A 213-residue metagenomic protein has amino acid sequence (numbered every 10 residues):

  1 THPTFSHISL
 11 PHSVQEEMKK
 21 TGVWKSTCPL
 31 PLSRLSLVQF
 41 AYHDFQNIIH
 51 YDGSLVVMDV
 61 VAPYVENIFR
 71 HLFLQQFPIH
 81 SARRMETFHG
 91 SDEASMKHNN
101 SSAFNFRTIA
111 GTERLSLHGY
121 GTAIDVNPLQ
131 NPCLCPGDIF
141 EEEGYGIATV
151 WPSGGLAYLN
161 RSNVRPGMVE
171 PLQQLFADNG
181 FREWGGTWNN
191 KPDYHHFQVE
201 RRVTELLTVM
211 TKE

Functional and structural regions predicted by a protein language model:
T1-I48: N-terminal module-boundary/linker segments of secreted carbohydrate-active enzymes
T1-P3, H80-G90, L159-P166: A broad, low-specificity signal for short, low-complexity segments enriched in glycine/proline and polar/charged
T21-P29, G90-D92, A110-L115, E170: Intrinsically disordered, low-complexity boundary segments flanking structured domains
P29-M96: Active-site acidic/histidine clusters and adjacent loop/turn architecture that either coordinate catalytic ions
L30-L35, K97-N99, L117-G119, N190-P192: A generic structural signal for short, non-catalytic loop/turn and secondary-structure boundary residues
L37-F40, I68, L72, F104 (+3 more regions): Generic structural hydrophobic/aromatic packing signal, biased to beta-strands
P78-T122, P128-P136: Active-site-adjacent loop/helix surface patches within enzyme catalytic domains that shape the substrate-binding cleft
I109-L115, G121-E213: Catalytic cores and adjacent binding grooves of peptidoglycan-active enzymes
